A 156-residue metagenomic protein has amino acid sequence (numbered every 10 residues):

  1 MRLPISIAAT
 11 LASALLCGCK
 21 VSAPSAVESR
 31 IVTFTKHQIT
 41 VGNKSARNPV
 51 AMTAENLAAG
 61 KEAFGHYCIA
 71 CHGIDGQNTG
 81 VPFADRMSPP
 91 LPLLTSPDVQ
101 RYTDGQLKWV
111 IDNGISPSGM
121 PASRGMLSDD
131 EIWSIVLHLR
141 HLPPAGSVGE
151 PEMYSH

Functional and structural regions predicted by a protein language model:
M1-I7: Bacterial N-terminal signal peptides that target proteins for export
L16-G18: C-terminal motif of bacterial Sec signal peptides marking the signal peptidase cleavage site
K20-S22: Bacterial signal peptide processing site
P24, G42-N43, G65, R101-D104 (+1 more regions): Flexible coil segments in periplasmic/lumen-exposed cytochrome c-class electron-transfer proteins
P24, I39-T40, E55, K61 (+3 more regions): Periplasmic/extracellular electron-transfer cofactor-ligation site, primarily the c-type cytochrome heme-c attachment
V27-A63, S155-H156: Electrostatic cytochrome c docking/interface patches
A58-I69, P92, G105, W109 (+2 more regions): Solvent-exposed, polar/charged alpha-helical surfaces in well-ordered, non-transmembrane soluble domains, broadly
D98-D112: Short Fe-S-cluster ligation motifs
